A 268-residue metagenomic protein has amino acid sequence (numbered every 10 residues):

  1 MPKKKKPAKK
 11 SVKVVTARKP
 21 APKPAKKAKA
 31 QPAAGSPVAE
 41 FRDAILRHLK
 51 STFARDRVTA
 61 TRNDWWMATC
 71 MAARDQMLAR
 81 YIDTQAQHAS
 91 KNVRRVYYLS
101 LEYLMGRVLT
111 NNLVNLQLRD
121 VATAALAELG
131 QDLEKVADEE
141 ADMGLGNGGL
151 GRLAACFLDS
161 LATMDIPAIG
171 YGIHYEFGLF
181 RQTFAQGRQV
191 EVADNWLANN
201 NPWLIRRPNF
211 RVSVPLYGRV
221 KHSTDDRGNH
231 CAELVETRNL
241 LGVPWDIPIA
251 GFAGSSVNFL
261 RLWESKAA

Functional and structural regions predicted by a protein language model:
P2-A268: A conserved ligand/cofactor-binding region detector
